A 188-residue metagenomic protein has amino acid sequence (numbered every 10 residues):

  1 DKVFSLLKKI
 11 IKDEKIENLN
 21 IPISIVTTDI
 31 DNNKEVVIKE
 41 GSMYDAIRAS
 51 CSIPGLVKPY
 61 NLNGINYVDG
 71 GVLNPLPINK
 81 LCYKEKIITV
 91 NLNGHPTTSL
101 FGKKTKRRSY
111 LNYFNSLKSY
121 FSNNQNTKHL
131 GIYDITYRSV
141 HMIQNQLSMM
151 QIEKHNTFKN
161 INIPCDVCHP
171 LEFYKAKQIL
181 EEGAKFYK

Functional and structural regions predicted by a protein language model:
D1-I10, T28-S42, I65, G71-K188: Non-catalytic peripheral regions of patatin-like phospholipases
I11-P22: A short alpha-helix-loop-beta-strand transition element characteristic of N-terminal alpha/beta dinucleotide-binding
E17, P59, I78-C82: Short, conserved, surface-exposed binding loops centered on an aromatic residue
N18, G55-G64: A short acidic-Thr-Gly-centered motif at the start of a beta-strand
N20-I23, G55, L73-L76: Short beta-strand-initiation
I23-D29, K58: Short beta-strand scaffold segments in enzyme catalytic cores
S50: Short helix- or helix-capping micro-motifs that position conserved polar/aromatic residues at function-defining sites
